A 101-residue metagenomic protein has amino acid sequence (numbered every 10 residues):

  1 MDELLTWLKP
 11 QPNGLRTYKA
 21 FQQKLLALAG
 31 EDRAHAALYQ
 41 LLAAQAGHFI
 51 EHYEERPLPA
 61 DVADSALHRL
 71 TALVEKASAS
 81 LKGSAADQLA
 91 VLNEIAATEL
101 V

Functional and structural regions predicted by a protein language model:
M1-D32, L89-L100: Short terminal alpha-helical segments
E3-L8, Q40-A44, E55-D64, S78-D87: Short, Lys/Arg-enriched charge-dense amphipathic segments
K9, Q23-L26, G47-E54, T71 (+2 more regions): Alpha-helical repeat scaffolds in large eukaryotic proteins
L15-S65: Amphipathic alpha-helical interaction modules
V62-V101: Amphipathic alpha-helical binding modules
